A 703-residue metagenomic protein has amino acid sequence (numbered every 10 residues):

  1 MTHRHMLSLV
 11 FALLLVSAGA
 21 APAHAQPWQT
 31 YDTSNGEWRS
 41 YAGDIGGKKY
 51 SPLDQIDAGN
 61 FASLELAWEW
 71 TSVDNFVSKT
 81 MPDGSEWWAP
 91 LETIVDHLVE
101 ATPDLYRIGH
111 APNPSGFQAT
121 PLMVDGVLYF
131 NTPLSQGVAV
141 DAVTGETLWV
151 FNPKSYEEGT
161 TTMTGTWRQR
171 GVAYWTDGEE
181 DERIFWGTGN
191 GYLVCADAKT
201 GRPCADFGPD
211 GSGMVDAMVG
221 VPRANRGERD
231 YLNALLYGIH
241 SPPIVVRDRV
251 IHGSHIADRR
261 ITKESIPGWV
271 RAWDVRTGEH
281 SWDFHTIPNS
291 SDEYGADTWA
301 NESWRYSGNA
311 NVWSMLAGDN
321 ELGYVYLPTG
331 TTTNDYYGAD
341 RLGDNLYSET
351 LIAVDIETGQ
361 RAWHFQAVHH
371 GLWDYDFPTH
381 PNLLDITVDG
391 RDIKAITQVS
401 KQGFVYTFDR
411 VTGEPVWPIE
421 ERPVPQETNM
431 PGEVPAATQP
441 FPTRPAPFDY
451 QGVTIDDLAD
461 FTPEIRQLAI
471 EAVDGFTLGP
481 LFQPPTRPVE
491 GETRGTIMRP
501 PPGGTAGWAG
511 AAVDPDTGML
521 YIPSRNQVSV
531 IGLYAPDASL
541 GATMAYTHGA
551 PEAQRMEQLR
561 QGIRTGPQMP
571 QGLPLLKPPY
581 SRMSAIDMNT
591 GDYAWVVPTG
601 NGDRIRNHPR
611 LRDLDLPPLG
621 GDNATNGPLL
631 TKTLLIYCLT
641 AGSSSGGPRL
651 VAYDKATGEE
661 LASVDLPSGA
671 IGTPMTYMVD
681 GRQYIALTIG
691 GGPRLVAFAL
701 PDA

Functional and structural regions predicted by a protein language model:
M1-H5: N-terminal secretory signal peptides that target proteins for export/translocation
S8-A18: Bacterial N-terminal signal peptides
H24-Q55, K79-D83, W87-E100, A436-E471: N-terminal pre-domain segments of enzymes
W38-A42, P112-Q136, M163-Y192, N233-T262 (+10 more regions): Repeat-blade elements of multi-bladed beta-propeller folds
I45-G178, W186-A205, P209-D210, D216: N-terminal cofactor/phosphate-binding cores enriched in small/glycine residues, especially glycine-rich loops such as
A62-V73, G137-M163, G178-E180, L193-N233 (+10 more regions): Extracytoplasmic/lumenal domain signature
V99-G116, E490-R494, M556-L575: Intrinsically disordered, low-complexity acidic Ser/Thr-rich regulatory segments
Q439-Q527, A538, R582-A585: Long, low-complexity segments enriched in small/aliphatic residues
